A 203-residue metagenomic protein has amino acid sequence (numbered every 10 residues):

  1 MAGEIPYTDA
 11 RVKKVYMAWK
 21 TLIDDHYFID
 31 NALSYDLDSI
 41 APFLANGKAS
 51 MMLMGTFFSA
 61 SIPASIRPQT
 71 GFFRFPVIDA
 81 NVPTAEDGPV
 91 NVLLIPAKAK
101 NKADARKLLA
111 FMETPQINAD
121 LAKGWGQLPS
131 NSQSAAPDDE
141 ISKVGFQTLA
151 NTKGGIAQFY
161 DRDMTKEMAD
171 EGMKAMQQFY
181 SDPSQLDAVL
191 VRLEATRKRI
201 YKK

Functional and structural regions predicted by a protein language model:
G3-L33: Glycine-centered hinge/linker elements that transmit conformational signals in sensory and ligand-binding systems
M17, D25, P63-Q127, K174-Q177 (+1 more regions): Extracytoplasmic/periplasmic substrate-recognition and gating elements
N31-A45: Short helix-initiation/N-cap motifs at beta->coil->alpha
L37, M54-S59, P89-N91: Beta->alpha turn/N-cap motifs
I40-L44, F58, A105, N118: Short, hydrophobic alpha-helical packing/hinge segments within bilobed ligand-binding/sensory domains
L44, L186-R197: Short, well-structured alpha-helical segments that form the helix of a local strand-helix-strand
A45-M54, P68: Alpha-to-beta junction loops
F73, A122-K174, Q178, K202-K203: Long, aromatic- and glycine/proline-rich binding clefts that accommodate carbohydrate-like moieties
